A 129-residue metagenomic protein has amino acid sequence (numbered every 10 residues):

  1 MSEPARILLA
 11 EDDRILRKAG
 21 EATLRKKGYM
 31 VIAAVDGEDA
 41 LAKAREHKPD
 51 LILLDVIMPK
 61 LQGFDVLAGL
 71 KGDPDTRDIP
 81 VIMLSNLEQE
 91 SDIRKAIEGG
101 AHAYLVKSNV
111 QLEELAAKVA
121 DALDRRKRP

Functional and structural regions predicted by a protein language model:
E11: Conserved acidic carboxylate
K18-K26: Charged docking surfaces used in two-component/phosphorelay signaling
G28-V35, K43: Short hydrophobic/Thr-rich beta-strand motif most characteristic of the beta2 strand and flanking loop of CheY-like
D36-D39, Q62-A68: Acidic catalytic/metal-coordinating carboxylates
H47-L53: Active-site beta3 strand of CheY-like receiver
D55, S85: Active-site residues of response regulator receiver
M58: Receiver (REC) domain active-site loop signature in two-component systems and cognate sites in sensor histidine kinases
